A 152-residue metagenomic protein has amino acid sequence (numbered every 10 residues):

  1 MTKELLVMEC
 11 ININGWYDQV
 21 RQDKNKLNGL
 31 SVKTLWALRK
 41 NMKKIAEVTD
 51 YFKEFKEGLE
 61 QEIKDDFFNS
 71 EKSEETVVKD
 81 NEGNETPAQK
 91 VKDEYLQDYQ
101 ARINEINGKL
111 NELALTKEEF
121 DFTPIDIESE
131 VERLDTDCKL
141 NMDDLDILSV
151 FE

Functional and structural regions predicted by a protein language model:
M1-E152: A composition-driven surface/loop motif
